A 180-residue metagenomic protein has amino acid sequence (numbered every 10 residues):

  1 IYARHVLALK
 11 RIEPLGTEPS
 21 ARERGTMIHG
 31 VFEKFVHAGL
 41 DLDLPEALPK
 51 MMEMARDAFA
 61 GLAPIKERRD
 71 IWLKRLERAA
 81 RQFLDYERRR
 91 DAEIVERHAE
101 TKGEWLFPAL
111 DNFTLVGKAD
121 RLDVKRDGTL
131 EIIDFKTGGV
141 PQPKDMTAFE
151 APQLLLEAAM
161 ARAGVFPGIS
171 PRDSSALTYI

Functional and structural regions predicted by a protein language model:
I1-K34: C-terminal, charged and often intrinsically disordered regions of DNA end-processing helicases and nucleases
Y2-L9, M52-R56, D123-K136, Y179-I180: Active-site-adjacent bridging/hinge elements
R4, H29-V36, E77, R81-L84 (+3 more regions): Short, well-ordered alpha-helical packing segments
A8-I12, E33, H37, G138 (+2 more regions): Short, well-ordered loop/turn and helix-capping segments at boundaries between secondary-structure elements and domains
G16-M27, A47-A55, W72-L76, D111-L115 (+2 more regions): Secondary-structure capping and boundary motifs in well-ordered enzyme cores
M27-P108: A non-catalytic, helix-rich entry segment at domain boundaries
P45-M52, E96-H98, L156-I180: Substrate-binding beta-hairpin/strand module that engages nucleic acids
H98-V165: Non-catalytic protein-protein interaction segments used by genome-maintenance enzymes to assemble and couple activities
